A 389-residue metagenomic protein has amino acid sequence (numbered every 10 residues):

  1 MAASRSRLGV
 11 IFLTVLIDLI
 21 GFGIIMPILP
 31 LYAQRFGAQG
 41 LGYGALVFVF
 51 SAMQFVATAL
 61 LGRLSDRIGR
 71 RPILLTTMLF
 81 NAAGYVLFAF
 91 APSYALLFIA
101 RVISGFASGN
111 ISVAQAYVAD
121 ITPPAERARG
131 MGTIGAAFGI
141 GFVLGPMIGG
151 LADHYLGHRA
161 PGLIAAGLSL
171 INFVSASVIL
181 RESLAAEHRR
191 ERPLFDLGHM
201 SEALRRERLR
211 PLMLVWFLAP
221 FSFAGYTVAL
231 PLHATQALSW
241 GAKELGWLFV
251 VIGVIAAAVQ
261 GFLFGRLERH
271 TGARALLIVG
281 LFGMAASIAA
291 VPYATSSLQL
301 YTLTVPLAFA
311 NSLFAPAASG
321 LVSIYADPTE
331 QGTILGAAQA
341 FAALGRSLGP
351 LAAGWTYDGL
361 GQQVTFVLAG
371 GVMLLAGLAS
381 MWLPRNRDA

Functional and structural regions predicted by a protein language model:
M1-R5, R181-L214: Juxtamembrane intracellular "pre-TM" segments in multi-pass secondary transporters
P27-L41, V228-E244: Short amphipathic helix-loop junctions that connect adjacent transmembrane helices in Major Facilitator Superfamily/SLC
G37, G69, F90-A95, Y293-T295: Helix-breaking motifs and short loop linkers at transmembrane-helix boundaries and internal kinks in secondary membrane
F55-P92: Conserved MFS/SLC helix-loop-helix module at the cytosolic interface between two early adjacent transmembrane helices
T58-G69, V259-G272, Y357: Helix-to-loop junctions at the C-terminal end of transmembrane segments in multipass secondary transporters
A100-G139: Cytoplasmic helix-loop-helix junction between adjacent transmembrane helices in 12-TM secondary transporters
I134-S177: Helix-loop-helix hairpin linking two adjacent transmembrane segments in secondary transporters
R274-A318: C-terminal transmembrane helical hairpin of 12-TM major facilitator-type secondary transporters
